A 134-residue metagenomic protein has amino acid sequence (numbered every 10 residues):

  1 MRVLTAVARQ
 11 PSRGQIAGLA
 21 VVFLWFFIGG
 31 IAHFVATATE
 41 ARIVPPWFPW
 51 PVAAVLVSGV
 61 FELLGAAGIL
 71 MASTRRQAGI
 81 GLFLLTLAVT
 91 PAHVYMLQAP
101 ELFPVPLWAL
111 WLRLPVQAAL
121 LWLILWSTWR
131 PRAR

Functional and structural regions predicted by a protein language model:
M1-R134: Membrane-interface extramembranous regions
